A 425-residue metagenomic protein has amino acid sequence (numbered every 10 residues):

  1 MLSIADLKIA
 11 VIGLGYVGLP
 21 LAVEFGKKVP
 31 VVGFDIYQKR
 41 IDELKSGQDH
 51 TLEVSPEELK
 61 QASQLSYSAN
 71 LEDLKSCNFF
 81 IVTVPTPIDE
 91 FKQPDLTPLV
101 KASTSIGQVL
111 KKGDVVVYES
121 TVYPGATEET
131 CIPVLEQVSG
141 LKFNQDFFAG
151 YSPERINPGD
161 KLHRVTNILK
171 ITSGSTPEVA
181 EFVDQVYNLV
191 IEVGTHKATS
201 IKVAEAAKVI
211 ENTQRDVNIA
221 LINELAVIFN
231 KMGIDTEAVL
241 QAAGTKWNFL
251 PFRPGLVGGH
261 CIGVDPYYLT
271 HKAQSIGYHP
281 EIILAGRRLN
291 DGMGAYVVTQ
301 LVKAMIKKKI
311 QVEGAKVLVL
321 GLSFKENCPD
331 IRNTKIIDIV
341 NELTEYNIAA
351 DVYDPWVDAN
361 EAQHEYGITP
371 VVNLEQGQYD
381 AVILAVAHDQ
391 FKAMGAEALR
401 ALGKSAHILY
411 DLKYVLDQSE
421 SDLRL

Functional and structural regions predicted by a protein language model:
M1-L425: Structural/interface elements that position substrates and couple domains in central-metabolism enzymes
